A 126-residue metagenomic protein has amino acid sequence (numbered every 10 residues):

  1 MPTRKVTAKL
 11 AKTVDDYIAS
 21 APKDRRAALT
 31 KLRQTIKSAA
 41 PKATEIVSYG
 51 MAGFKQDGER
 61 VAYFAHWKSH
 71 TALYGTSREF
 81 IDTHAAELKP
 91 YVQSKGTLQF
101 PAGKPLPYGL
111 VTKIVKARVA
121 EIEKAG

Functional and structural regions predicted by a protein language model:
M1-G126: Charge-dense, helix-prone N-terminal extensions
